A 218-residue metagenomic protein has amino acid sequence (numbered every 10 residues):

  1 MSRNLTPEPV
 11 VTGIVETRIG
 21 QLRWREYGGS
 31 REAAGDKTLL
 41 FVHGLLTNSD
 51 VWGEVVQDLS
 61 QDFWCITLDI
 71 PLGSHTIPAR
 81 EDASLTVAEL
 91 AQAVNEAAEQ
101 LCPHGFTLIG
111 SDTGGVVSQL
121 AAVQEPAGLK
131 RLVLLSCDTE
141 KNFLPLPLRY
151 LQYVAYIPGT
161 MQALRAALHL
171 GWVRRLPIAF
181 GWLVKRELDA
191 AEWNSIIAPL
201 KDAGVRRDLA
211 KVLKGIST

Functional and structural regions predicted by a protein language model:
S2, E8-P9, L22-W24, S30 (+4 more regions): Flexible "cap/lid" subdomain of the alpha/beta-hydrolase fold that forms the substrate-access gate
V11-T17: Short acidic-hydrophobic surface loop/beta-edge motif
G13, L22, L40: A broad, low-specificity signal marking well-ordered, structured residues that form hydrophobic/aromatic
G35-G44: Short beta-strand element of the alpha/beta-hydrolase
D36, G53, E187-A190: Non-catalytic, surface-exposed connector residues within folded enzymatic/regulatory domains
G44-V56: The serine-hydrolase catalytic nucleophile loop
V55-D58, A97: Alpha-helical interaction/dimerization surfaces of two-component signaling modules
S60-C65: A generic structural motif
